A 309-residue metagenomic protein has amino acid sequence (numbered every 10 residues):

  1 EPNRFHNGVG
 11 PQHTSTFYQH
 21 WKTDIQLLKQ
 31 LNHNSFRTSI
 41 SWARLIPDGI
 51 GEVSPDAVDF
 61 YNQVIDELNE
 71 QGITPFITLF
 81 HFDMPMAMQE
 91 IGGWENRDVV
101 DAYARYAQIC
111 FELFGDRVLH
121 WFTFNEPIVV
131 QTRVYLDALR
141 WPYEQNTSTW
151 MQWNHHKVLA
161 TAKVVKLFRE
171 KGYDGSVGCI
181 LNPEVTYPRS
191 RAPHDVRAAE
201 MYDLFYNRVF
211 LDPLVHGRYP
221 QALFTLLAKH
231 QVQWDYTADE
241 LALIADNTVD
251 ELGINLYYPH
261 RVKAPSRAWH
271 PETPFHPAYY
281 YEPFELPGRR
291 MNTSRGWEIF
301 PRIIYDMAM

Functional and structural regions predicted by a protein language model:
E1, D48-I50, D59-M309: Active-site region of glycoside hydrolase catalytic domains
E1-S54, V58, V64-Q71: N-terminal structural segment of carbohydrate-active enzymes
